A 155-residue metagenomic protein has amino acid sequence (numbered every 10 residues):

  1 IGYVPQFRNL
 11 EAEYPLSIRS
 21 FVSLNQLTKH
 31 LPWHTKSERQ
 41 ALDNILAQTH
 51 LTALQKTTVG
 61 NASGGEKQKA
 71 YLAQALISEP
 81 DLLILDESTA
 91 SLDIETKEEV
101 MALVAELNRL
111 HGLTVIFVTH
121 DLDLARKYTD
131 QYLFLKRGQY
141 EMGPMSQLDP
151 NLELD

Functional and structural regions predicted by a protein language model:
K36-L54: Conserved ABC ATPase "signature" region
T58-A62: Conserved ABC ATPase signature
E79: Conserved catalytic motifs of ABC-family nucleotide-binding domains
L83-D86: Catalytic Walker B motif of ABC-type/P-loop ATPase nucleotide-binding domains
I94-T96: Helix N-cap at the start of a conserved alpha-helix in ABC-type nucleotide-binding domains
T119-H120: H-loop/switch region of ABC-family ATPase nucleotide-binding domains
Q131-M145: H-loop (His-switch) and adjacent beta-strand-loop-beta switch element of ABC-type ATPase nucleotide-binding domains
